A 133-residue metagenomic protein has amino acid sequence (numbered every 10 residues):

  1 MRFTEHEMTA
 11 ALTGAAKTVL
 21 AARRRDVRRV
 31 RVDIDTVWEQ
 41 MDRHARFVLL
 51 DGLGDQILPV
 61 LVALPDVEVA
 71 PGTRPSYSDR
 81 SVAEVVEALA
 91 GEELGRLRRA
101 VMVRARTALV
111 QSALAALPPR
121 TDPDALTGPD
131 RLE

Functional and structural regions predicted by a protein language model:
M1-E133: Alpha-helical propensity feature that highlights long, continuous alpha-helices across diverse contexts
